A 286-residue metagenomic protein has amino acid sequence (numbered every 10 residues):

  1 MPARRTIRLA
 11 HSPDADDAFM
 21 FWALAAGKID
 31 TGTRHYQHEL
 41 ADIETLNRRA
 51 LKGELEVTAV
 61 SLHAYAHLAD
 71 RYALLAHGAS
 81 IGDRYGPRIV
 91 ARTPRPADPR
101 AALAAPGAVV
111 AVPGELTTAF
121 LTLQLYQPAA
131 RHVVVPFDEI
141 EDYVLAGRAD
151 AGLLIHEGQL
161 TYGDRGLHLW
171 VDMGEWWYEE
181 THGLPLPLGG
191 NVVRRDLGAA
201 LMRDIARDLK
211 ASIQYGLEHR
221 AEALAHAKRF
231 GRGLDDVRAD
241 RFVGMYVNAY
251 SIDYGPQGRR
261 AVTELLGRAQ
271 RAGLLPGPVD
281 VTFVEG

Functional and structural regions predicted by a protein language model:
A3-A26, L40, P87-A151, I155-L160 (+1 more regions): Bilobed "Venus flytrap"/periplasmic-binding protein-like clamshell domains and structurally analogous long
D30-T45: A short beta-strand-loop structural module common to alpha/beta enzyme folds
D42-E44, G53-A66, P136, L154-Q159: Beta->alpha turn/N-cap motifs
L46-T58, A66-A79, G163: Short beta-strand-centered segments that line the small-molecule binding cleft or hinge of alpha/beta clamshell
L74-D98, L125, Y178-D196: Hydrophobic/proline-rich hinge and linker segments of small-molecule sensing/allosteric domains, predominantly
D138-K228: Pocket-lining segment of extracytoplasmic ligand-binding domains
G198-R268: Secondary-structure end/capping motifs
R268-G286: Conserved C-terminal helix/tail region of periplasmic/extracytoplasmic solute-binding proteins
